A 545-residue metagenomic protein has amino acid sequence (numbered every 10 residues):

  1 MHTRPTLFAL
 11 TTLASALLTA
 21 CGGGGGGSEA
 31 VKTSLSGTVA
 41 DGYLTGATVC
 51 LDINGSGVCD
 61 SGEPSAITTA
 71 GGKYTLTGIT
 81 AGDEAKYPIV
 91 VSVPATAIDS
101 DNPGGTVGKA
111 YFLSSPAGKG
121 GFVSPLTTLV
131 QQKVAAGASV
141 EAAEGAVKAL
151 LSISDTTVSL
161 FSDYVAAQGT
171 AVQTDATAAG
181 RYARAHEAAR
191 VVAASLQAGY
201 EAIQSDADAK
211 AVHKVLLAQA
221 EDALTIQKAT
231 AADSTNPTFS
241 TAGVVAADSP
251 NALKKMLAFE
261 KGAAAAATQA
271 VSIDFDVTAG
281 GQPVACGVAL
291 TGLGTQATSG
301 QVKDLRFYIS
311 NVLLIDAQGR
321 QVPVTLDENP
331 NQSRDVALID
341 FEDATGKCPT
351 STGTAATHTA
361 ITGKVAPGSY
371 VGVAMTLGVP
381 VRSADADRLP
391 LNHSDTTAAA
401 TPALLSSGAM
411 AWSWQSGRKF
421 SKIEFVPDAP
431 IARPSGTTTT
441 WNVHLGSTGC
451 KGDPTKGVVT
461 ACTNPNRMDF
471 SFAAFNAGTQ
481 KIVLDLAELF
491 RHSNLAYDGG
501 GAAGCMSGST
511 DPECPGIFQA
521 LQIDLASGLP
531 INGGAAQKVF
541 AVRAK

Functional and structural regions predicted by a protein language model:
M1-T19: Sec-dependent bacterial lipoprotein signal peptides
T3, S56-V58, V458-N464: Short, solvent-exposed secondary-structure boundary motifs
L10-L13, S36, S299, T357: Short, functionally important structural connectors and interaction interfaces within domains
L13, D41, P64, I89-V90 (+4 more regions): Generic detector of ordered secondary-structure context
L17-T19, T33, T68, Y308 (+2 more regions): Generic detector of short, well-ordered, non-transmembrane alpha-helical segments enriched in hydrophobic residues
T19-A266, L486: Feature for extracytoplasmic/surface-facing segments of secreted or surface-associated proteins, emphasizing
A265-K545: A short, solvent-exposed, low-complexity linear motif enriched for acidic/polar residues with Pro/Gly/Ser/Thr
